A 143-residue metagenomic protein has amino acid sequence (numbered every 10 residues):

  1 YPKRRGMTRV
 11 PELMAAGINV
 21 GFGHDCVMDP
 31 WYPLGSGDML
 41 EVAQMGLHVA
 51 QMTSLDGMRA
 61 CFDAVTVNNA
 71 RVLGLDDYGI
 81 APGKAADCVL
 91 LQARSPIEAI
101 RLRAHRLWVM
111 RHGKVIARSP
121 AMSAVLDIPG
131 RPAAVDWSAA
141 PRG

Functional and structural regions predicted by a protein language model:
Y1: Ligand/cofactor pocket segment of small-molecule handling proteins
R4-L91: His/Asp/Glu-enriched, well-ordered alpha-helical/loop segment that forms or immediately abuts the divalent-metal
R59-G143: Active-site microenvironment of metallo-dependent hydrolases
